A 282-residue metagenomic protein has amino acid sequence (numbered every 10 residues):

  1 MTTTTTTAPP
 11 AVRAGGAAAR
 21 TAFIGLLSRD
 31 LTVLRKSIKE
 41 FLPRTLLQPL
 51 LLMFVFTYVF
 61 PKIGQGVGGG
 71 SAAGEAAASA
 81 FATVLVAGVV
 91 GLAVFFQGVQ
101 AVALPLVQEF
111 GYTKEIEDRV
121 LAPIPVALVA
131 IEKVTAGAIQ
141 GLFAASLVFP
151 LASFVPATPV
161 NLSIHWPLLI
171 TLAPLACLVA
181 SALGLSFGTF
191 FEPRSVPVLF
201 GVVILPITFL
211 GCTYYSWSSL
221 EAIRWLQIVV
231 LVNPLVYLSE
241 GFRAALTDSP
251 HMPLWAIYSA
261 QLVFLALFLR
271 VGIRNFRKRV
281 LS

Functional and structural regions predicted by a protein language model:
T2-T158, L162-S163, P167-S282: Hydrophobic transmembrane alpha-helices and immediately adjacent juxtamembrane helices of multi-pass inner-membrane
